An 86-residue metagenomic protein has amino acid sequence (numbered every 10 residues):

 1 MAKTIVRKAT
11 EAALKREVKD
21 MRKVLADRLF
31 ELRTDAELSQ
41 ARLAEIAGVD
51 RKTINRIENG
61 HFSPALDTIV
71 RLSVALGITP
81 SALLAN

Functional and structural regions predicted by a protein language model:
M1-A36, A41: N-terminal flexible/basic segments that precede or flank functional cores
L29, Q40, R51, L66-I69: Helix-turn-helix DNA-binding elements, focusing on the entry/boundary residues of the two helices that contact DNA
T34, E45, V74: Alpha-helical residues within the helix-turn-helix
E37-R56: Short alpha-helical DNA-recognition segment
R56, A85-N86: Phosphate-coordinating loops and pocket residues in cytosolic domains that bind phosphorylated ligands
N59: Short, conserved catalytic or interaction motifs in soluble domains
A65-A82: DNA major-groove recognition helix of helix-turn-helix/homeodomain DNA-binding modules
